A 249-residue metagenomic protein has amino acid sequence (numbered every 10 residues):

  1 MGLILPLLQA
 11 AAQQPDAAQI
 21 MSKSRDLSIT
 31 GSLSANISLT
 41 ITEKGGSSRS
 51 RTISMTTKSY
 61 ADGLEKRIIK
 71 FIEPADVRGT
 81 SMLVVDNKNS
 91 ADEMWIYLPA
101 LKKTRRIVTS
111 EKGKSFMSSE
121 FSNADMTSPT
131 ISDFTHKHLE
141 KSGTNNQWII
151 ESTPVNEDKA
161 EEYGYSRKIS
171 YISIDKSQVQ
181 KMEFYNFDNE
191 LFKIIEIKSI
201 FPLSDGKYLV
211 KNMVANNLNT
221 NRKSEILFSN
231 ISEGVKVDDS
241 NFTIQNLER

Functional and structural regions predicted by a protein language model:
M1-P6: Bacterial N-terminal signal peptides
A11-Q13: Boundary of Sec targeting at the N-terminus
P15-A100: N-terminal mature ectodomain segment of secretory-pathway/periplasmic proteins
A18, R49-R51, M126-L139, N189-I194: A short, amphipathic edge element
M55-K58, T135-S142, K198-I200: Short amphipathic beta-strand and strand-loop transition segments with alternating hydrophobic
L83-V85, E93-I96, K103-I107, K112-P129 (+1 more regions): Gly/Pro-enriched, hydrophobic low-complexity segments that function as extracytoplasmic propeptides/linkers
I244-R249: Long terminal segments
